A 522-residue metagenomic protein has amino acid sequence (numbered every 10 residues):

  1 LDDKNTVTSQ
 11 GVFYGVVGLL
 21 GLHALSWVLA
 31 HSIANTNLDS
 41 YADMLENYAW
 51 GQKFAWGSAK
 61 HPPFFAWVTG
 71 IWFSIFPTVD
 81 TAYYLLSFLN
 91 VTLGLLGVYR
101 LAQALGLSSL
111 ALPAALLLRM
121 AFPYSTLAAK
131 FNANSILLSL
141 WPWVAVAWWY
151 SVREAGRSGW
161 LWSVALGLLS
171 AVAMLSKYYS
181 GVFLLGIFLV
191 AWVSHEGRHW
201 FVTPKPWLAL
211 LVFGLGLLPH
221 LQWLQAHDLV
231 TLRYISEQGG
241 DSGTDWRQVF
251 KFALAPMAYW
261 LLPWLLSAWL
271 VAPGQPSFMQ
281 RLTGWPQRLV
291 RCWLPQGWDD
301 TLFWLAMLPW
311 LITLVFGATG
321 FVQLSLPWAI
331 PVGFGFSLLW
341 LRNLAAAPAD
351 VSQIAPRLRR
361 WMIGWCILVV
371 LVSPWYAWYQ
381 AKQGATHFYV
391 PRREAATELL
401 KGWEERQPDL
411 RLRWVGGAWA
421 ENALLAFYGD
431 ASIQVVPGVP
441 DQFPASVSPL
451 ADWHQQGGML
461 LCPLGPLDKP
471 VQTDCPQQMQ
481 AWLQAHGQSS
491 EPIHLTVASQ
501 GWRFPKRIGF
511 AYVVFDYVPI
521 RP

Functional and structural regions predicted by a protein language model:
V16, V98-M120, S139: Transmembrane-helix signature of polytopic, membrane-embedded enzymes that assemble or transfer cell-envelope glycans
N37, F321-A329, S352-R411, A418-Q434 (+2 more regions): Membrane-proximal, lumen/periplasm-facing interface regions of secretory-pathway glyco- and lipid-modifying enzymes
K53, W160-K177, L189, V212-L215: Membrane-interface alpha helices of multi-pass inner-membrane proteins
L85-G106, W143-A147: Transmembrane-helix motifs of polytopic, lipid-linked glycan transferases
L95-G97, I136-A155, W162-S170, F336-L339: Specific aromatic-rich, kink-prone transmembrane helix
A114-F122, S170, M174, F188: Short helix- or helix-capping micro-motifs that position conserved polar/aromatic residues at function-defining sites
T126-L137: Short acidic/glycine- and proline-prone juxtamembrane loop motifs at membrane-interface regions of multi-pass membrane
V172, L184-G297, L302, P309-L314 (+1 more regions): Transmembrane-lumen/periplasm boundary regions of multi-pass, lipid-linked membrane glycan transferases
